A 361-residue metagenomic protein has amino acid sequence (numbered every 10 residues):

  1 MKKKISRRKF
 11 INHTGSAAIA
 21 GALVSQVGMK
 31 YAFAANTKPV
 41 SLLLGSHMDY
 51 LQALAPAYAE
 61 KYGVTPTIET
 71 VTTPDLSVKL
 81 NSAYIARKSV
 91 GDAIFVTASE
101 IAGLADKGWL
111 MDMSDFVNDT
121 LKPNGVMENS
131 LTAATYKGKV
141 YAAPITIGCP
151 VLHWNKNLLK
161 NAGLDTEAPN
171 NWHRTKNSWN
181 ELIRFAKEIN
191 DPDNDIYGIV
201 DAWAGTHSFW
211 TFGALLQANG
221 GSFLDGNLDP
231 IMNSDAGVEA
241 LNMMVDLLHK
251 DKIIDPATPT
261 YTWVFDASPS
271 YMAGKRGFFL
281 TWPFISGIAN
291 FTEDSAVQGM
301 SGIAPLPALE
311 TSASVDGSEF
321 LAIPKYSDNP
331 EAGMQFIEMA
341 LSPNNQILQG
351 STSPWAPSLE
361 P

Functional and structural regions predicted by a protein language model:
K2-G103, K107, N118-G125, T166 (+3 more regions): Conserved N-terminal structural module of periplasmic/extracytoplasmic solute-binding proteins
F33-A35, F284-G287, E319-P361: Mature extracytoplasmic/periplasmic domains
L42-L43, I68-T70, D92-F95, A142-P144 (+5 more regions): Structural recognition of the beta-strand scaffold that forms the well-ordered cores of secreted hydrolase catalytic
A53, W210-A214, A218-N219, E239-Q335: Extracytoplasmic/periplasmic substrate-binding proteins
T67, N118-D119, T135-H207, G221-P259 (+1 more regions): Helix-loop-helix "hinge/cap" segment bordering the ligand-binding cleft or interdomain interface
V71-L80, S99, T175-E181, A257-M272: Short helix-initiation/N-cap motifs at beta->coil->alpha
I85-V96, W109-M111, D195-I196, A273-T281: Alpha-to-beta junction loops
A98-V151, K160, N180-I183, S208-T211 (+1 more regions): Hinge/lid segment of periplasmic solute-binding proteins
